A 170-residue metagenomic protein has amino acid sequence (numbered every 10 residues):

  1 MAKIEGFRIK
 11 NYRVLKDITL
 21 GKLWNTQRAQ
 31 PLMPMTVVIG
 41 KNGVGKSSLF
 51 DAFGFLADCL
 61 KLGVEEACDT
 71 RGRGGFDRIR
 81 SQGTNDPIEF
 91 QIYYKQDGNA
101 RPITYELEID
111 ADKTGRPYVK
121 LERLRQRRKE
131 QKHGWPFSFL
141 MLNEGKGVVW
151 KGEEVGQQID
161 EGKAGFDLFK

Functional and structural regions predicted by a protein language model:
M1-K61, D69-P87: Pre-Walker A-like glycine/lysine-rich segment at the N-terminus of P-loop NTPase domains
E5, I88-I92, I103-Y105, K120: Hydrophobic residues positioned within well-ordered beta-strands of beta-sheet architectures
I9, F90-D97: Short beta-strand segments that buttress and anchor functional surface loops
W24-T26, Y94-Q96, K170: Short, well-ordered turn and helix-capping elements at secondary-structure junctions
N42, G54, Y94-Q96, I109-A111: Short glycine-rich, polar/acidic loop-and-turn segments at beta strand-coil junctions
R78-Q82, Q91-Y94, I109: Catalytic micro-motifs at enzyme active sites that drive phosphoryl/nucleotidyl and oxygen chemistry
D97-K170: Electropositive, glycine-dotted interaction segments that contact anionic polymers or phosphate-rich ligands
